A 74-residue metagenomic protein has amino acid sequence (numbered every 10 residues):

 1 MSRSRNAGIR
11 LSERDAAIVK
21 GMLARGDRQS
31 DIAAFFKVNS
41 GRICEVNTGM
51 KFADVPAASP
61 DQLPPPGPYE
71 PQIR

Functional and structural regions predicted by a protein language model:
M1-I18: Short, Lys/Arg-enriched anionic-surface-contact patches
R10, G41-P66: Short, solvent-exposed alpha-helical "recognition" segments
G21-M22: Short alpha-helical segment immediately N-terminal to, or the first helix within, an HTH/HTH-like DNA-binding domain
G26-D27: Residue-level signal for the short linker/turn that defines the boundary of a DNA-recognition helix
D31-A34: Short alpha-helical "recognition helix" segments of helix-turn-helix
P71-R74: Helix-turn-helix/homeodomain-like alpha-helical modules used for DNA recognition and transcription-factor dimerization
